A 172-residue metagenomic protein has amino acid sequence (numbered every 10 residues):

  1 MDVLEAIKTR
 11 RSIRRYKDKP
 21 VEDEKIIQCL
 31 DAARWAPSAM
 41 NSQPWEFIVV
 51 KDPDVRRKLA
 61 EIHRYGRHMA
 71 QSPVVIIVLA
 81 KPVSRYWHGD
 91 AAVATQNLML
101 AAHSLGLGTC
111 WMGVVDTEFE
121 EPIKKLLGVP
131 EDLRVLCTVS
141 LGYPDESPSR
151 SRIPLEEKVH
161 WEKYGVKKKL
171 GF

Functional and structural regions predicted by a protein language model:
M1-F172: Acidic, surface-exposed loops and disordered segments
